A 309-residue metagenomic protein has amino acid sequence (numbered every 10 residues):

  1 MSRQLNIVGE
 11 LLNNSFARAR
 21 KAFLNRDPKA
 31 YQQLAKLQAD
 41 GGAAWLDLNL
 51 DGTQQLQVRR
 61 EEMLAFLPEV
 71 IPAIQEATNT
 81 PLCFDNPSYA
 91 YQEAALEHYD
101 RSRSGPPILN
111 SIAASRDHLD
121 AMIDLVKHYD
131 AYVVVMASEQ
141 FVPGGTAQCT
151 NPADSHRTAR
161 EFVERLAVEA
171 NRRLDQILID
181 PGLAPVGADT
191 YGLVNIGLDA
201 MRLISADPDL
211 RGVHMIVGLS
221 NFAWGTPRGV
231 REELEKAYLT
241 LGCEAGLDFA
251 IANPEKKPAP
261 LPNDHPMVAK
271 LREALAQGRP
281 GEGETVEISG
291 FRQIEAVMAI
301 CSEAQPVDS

Functional and structural regions predicted by a protein language model:
M1-K21, K29-Q33, G41, N253-S309: Extended, intrinsically disordered, low-complexity segments
S2-Q33, L37, L56-R59, S111-A114 (+2 more regions): Active-site mouth loops of central-metabolism enzymes
R3-Q4, A77-L82, S104-I108, P208-T226: Short beta-strand/loop segments at the ligand-binding rim of alpha/beta enzyme cores
A39-F84, Q92, L183-Y191: Glycine-rich, proline-tolerant flexible connector loops at the mouths of alpha/beta enzymes
G42, E97-P107, V126-V133, G246-D248: Glycine-enriched alpha-helix->loop->beta-strand junction motifs that scaffold or abut catalytic
D47-N49, T80-S88, P106-R116, V134-A137 (+1 more regions): Catalytic beta/alpha-barrel core
Q57-P68, N86-Y99, A113-K127, A147-Q148 (+2 more regions): Active-site-adjacent beta->alpha loops and helix N-cap segments on the catalytic face of soluble alpha/beta enzymes
M122-Q277, E282-T285, S289: Catalytic alpha/beta core domains of metabolic enzymes, predominantly
